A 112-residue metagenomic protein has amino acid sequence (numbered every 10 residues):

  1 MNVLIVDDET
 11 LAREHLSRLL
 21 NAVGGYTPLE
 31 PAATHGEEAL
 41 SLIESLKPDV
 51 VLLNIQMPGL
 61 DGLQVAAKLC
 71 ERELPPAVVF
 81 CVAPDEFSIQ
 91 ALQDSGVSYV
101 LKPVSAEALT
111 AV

Functional and structural regions predicted by a protein language model:
M1-L20, V51: Conserved acidic segment of CheY-like receiver
I5, A32, F80-C81: Conserved SAM-binding loop
V6, L29, Y99: Short, flexible active-site loop motifs that bind/organize anionic cofactors or intermediates
G24-L29, P76: A generic structural motif
E30-E37: Conserved Asp/Asn-Gly motif in the active-site loop of CheY-like receiver
L40-V112: CheY-like receiver
